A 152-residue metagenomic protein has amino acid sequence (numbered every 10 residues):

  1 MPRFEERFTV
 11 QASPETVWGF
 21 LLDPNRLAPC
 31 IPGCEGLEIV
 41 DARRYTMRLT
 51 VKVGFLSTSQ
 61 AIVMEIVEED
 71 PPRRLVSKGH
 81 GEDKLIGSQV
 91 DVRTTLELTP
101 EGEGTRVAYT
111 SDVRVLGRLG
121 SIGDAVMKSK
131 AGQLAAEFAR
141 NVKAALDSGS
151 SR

Functional and structural regions predicted by a protein language model:
M1, P29-C30, S59, Q89-D91: Short solvent-exposed loop/turn micro-motifs enriched in small/polar/acidic residues
M1-K52, S148-R152: Hydrophobic ligand-binding cavity/cleft-lining segments
R3-R7, R44-T46, A61, R74 (+2 more regions): Intrinsic-disorder/low-complexity, polar/charged segments enriched in Ser/Thr/Lys/Arg/Asp/Glu/Gln
E6-F8, C34-E35, A61-E68, D91-P100: Hydrophobic/aromatic beta-strand elements that line small-molecule binding cavities or substrate pockets in beta-rich
S13, A42, P71-P72, E101-G104: Short strand-connecting beta-turns/loops that link adjacent beta-strands
E38-E82, E137: Glycine-rich portal/gate segments that line the openings of hydrophobic small-molecule binding cavities
V63, G81-S129: Beta-strand/loop substructures that line and gate deep hydrophobic ligand-binding cavities in soluble
L116-R152: A conserved amphipathic terminal alpha-helix motif
